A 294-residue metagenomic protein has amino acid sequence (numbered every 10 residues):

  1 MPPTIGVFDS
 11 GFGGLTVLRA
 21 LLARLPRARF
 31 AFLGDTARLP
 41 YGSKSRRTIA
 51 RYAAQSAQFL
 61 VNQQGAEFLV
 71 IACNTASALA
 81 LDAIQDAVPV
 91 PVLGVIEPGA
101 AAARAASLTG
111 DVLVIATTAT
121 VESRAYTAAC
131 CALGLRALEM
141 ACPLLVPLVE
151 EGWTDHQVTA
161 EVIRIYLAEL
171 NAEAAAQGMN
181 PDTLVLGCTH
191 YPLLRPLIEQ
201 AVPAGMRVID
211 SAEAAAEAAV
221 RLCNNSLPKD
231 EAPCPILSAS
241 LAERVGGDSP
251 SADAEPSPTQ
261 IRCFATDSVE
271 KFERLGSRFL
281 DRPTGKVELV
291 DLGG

Functional and structural regions predicted by a protein language model:
M1-G294: Non-catalytic structural scaffold of enzyme domains
